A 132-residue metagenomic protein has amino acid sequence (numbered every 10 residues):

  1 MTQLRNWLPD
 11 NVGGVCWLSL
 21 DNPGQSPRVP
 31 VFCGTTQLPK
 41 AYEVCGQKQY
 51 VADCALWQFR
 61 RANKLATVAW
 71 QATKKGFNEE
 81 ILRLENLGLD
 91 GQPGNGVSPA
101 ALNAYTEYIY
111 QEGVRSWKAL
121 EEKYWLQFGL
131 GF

Functional and structural regions predicted by a protein language model:
M1-F132: C-terminus-biased signal that marks the final domain/tail of proteins
